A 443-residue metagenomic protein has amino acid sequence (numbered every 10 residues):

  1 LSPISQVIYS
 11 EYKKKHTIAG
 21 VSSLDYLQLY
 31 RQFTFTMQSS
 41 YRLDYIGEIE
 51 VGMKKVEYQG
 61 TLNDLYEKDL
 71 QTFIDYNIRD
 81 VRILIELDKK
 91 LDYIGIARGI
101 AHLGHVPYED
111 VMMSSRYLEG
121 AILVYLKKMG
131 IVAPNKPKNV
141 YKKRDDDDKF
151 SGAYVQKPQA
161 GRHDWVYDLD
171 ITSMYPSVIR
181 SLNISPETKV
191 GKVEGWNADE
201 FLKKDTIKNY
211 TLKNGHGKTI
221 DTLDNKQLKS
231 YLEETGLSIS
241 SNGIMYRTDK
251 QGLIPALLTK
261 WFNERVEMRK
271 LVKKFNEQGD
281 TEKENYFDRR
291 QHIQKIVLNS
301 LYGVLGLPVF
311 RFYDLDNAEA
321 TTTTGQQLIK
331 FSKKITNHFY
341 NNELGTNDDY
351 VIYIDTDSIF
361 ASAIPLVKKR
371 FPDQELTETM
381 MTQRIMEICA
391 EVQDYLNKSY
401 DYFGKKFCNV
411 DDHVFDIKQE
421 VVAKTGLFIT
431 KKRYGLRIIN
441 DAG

Functional and structural regions predicted by a protein language model:
S2-T17, T281, N341-T346, K405-N409: Short mixed-charge
S2-V81: Active-site-proximal helix-loop-helix substrate-binding element of RNase H-like nuclease domains
K55, I329-T356: Active-site palm subdomain of RNA-directed nucleic acid polymerases
N63-V193, D199, K204, D280-I335 (+4 more regions): Common nucleic-acid-contacting/processivity interface regions adjacent to the catalytic cores of nucleic-acid enzymes
P186-A256, E378-K405: Charge-dense polyanion-binding interfaces
K229-F310: Active-site cores of enzymes that catalyze phosphoryl transfer or operate on phosphate-rich substrates
F360-G443: C-terminal polymerase-core module
